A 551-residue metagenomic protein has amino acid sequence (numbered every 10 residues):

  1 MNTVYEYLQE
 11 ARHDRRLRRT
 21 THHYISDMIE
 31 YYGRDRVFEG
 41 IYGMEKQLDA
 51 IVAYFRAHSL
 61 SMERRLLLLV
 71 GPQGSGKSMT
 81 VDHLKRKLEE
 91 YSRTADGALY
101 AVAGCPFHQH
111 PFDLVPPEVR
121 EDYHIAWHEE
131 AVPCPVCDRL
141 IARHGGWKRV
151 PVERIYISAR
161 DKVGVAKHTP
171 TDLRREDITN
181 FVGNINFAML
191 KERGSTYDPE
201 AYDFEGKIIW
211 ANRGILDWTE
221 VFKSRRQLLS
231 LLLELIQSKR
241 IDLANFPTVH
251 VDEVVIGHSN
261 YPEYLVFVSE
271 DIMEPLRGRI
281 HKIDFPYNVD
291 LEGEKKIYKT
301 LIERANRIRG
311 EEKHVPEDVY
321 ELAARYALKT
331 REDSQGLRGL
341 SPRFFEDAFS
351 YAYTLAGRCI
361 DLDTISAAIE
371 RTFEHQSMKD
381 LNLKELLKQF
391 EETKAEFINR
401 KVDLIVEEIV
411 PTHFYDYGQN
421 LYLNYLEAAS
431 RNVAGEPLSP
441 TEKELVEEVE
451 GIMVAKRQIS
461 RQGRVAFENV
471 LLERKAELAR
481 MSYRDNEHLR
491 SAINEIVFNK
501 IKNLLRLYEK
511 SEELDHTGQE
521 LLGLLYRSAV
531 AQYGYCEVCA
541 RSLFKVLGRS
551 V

Functional and structural regions predicted by a protein language model:
M1-V551: Conserved ASCE/P-loop NTPase catalytic core
